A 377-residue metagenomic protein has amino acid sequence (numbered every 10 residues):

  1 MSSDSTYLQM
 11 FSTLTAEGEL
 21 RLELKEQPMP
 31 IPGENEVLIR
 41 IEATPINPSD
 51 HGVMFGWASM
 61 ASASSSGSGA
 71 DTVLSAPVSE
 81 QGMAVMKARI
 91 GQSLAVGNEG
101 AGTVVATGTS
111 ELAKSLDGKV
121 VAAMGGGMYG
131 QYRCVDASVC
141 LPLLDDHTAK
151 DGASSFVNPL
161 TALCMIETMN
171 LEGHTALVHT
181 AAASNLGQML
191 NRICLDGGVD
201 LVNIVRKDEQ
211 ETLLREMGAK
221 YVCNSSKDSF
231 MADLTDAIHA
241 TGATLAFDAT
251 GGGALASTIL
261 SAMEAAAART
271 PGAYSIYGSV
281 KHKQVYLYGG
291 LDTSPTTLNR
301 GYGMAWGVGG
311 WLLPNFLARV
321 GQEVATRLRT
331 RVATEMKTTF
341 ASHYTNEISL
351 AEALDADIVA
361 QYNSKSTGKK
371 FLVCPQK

Functional and structural regions predicted by a protein language model:
M1-V96, L354, L372-K377: Short N-terminal strand-loop motif that marks the start of NAD(P)H/FAD-dependent oxidoreductase cofactor-binding domains
S2-S5, L260, A266-T270, P314-K377: C-terminal hydrophobic helical "lid"/dimerization subdomain of Rossmann-like NAD(P)H-dependent oxidoreductases
I39, A122-A123, H179: A generic structural signal for residues embedded in beta-strands
G82-G125: A glycine-/small-residue-rich N-terminal strand-loop-strand element that serves as the cofactor-binding glycine loop
L116, S155-D228: Mid-domain Rossmann-like dinucleotide-binding core that forms the NAD(H)/NADP(H) cofactor-binding site
G125-S138: A structural motif shared across PLP-dependent enzymes of the aminotransferase-like
D196-Y274: Adenosine-nucleotide cofactor-binding segment
M231-T235, H239-A240, G289-E347: C-terminal substrate-binding/catalytic core of Rossmann-like NAD(P)-dependent dehydrogenases/reductases
